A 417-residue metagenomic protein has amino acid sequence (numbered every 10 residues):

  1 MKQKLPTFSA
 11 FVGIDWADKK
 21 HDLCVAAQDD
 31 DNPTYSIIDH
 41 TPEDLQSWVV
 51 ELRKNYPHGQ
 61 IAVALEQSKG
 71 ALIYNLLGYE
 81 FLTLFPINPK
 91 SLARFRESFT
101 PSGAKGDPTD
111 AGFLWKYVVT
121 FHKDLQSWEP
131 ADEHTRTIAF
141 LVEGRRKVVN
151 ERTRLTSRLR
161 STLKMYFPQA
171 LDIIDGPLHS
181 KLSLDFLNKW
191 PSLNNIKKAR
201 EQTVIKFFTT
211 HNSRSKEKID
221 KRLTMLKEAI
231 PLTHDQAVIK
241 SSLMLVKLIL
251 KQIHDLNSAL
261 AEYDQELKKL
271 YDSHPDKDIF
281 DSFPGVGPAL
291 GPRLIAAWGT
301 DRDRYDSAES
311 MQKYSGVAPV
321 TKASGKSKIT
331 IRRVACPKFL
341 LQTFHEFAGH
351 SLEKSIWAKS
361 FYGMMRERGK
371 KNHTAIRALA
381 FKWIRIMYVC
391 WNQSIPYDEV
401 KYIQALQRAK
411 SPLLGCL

Functional and structural regions predicted by a protein language model:
M1-L417: A detector of single, family-specific signature residues that are central to catalytic or substrate-handling motifs
